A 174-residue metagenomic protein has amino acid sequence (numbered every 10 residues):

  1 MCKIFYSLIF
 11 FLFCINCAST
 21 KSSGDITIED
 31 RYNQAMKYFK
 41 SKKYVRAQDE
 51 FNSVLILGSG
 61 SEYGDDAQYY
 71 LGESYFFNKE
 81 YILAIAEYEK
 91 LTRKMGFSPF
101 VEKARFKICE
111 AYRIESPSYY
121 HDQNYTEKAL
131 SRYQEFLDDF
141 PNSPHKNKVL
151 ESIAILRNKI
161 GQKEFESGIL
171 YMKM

Functional and structural regions predicted by a protein language model:
C2, C14-M174: Acidic, polar-rich low-complexity tracts and alpha-helical solenoid repeat scaffolds
C2-F10: Sec-dependent signal peptide recognition, specifically the positively charged N-region followed immediately by
